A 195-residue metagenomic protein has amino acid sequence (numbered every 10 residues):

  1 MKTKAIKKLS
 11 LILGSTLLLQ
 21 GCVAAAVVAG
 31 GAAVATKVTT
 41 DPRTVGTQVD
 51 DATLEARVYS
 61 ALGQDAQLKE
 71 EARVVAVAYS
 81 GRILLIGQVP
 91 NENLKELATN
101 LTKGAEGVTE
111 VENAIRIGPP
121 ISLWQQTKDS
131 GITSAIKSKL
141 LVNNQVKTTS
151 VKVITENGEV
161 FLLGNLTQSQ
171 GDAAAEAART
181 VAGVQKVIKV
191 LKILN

Functional and structural regions predicted by a protein language model:
K2-N195: N-terminal targeting leaders
